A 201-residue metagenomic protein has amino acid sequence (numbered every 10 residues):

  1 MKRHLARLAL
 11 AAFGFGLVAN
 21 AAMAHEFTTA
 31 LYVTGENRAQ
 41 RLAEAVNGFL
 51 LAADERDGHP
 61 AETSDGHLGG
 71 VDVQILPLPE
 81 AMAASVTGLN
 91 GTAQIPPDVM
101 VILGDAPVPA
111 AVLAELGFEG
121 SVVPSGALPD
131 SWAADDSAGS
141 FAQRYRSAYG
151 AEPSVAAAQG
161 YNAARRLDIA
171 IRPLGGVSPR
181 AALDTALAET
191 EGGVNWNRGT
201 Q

Functional and structural regions predicted by a protein language model:
K2-L10, G14, A21-Q201: Extracytosolic ligand-binding ectodomains
